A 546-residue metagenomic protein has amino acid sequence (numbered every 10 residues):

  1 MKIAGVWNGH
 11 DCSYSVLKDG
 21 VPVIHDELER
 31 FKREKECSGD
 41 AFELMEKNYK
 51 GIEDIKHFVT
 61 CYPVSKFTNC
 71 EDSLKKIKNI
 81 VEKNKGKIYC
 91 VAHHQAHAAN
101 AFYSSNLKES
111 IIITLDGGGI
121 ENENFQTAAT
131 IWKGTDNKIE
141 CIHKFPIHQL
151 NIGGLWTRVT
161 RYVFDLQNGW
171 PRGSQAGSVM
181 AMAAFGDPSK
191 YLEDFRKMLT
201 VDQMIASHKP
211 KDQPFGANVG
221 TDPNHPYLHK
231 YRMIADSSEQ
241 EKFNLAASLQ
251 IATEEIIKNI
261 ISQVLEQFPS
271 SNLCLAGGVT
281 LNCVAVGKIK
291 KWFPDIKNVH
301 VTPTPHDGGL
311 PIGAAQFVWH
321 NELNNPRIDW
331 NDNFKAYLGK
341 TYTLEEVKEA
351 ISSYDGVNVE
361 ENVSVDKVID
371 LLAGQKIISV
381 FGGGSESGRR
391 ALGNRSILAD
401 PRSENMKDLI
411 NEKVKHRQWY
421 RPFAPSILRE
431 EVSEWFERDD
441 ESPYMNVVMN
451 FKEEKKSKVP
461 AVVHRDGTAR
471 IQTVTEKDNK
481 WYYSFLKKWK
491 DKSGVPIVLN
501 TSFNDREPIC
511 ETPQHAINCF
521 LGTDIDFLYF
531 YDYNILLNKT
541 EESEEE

Functional and structural regions predicted by a protein language model:
M1-A4: Extreme N-terminal starter segment of soluble prokaryotic enzymes
W7-K35, E71-G86, C90, Q95-A98 (+5 more regions): Flexible beta->alpha loop and helix N-cap segments adjacent to enzyme active/binding sites
L28-G39, N244-A247, I251: Active-site pocket-shaping loop/turn-to-helix segments
S38, K47, H57-N69: Active-site nucleophile/metal-coordination loop of metallo-enzymes that catalyze phosphate/sulfate and related
E43-K56, I261-S270: Phosphate/pyrophosphate-binding loops at sites that engage ATP/ADP/AMP, CoA/4′-phosphopantetheine, polyphosphate
I52-S65, P269-G278, S379: Short glycine-rich phosphate-binding loop at a beta-alpha junction
Y191-I251: Active-site cores of enzymes that catalyze phosphoryl transfer or operate on phosphate-rich substrates
A247-S271: Phosphate/ATP-binding catalytic cores across multiple sugar-kinase/actin-like superfamilies, primarily ASKHA
